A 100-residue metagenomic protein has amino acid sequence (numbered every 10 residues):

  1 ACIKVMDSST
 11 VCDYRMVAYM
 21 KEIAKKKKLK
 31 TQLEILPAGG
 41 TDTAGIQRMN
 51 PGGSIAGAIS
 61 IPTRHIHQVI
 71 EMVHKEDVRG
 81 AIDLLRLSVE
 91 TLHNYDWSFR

Functional and structural regions predicted by a protein language model:
C2-I82, S88-R100: Active-site-adjacent substrate-binding region of metalloamidase/peptidase-like peptide-processing proteins
